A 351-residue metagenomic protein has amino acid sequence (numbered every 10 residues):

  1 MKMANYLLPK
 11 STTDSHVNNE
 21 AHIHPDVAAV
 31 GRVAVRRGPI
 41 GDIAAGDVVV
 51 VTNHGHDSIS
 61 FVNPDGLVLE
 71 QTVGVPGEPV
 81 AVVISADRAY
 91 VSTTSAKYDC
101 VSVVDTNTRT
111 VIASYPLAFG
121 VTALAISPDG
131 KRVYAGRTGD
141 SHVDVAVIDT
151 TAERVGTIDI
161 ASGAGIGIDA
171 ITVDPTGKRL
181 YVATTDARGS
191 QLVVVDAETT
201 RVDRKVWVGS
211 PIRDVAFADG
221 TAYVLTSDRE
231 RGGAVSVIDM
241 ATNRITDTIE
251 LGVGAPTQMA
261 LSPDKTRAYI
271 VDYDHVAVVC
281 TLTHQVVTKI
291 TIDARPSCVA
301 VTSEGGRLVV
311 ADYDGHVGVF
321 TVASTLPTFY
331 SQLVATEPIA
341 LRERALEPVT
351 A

Functional and structural regions predicted by a protein language model:
M1-A351: Predominantly soluble domains enriched in secretory-pathway, periplasmic, or organellar proteins
